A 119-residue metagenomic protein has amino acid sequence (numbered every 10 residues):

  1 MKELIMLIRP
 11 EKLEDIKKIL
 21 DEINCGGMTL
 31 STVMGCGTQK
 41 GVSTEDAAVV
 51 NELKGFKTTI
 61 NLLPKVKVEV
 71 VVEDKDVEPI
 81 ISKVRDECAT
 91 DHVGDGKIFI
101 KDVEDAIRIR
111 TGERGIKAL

Functional and structural regions predicted by a protein language model:
M1-L119: Positively charged, small/polar-rich N-terminal and surface patches that mediate targeting and assembly and bind
